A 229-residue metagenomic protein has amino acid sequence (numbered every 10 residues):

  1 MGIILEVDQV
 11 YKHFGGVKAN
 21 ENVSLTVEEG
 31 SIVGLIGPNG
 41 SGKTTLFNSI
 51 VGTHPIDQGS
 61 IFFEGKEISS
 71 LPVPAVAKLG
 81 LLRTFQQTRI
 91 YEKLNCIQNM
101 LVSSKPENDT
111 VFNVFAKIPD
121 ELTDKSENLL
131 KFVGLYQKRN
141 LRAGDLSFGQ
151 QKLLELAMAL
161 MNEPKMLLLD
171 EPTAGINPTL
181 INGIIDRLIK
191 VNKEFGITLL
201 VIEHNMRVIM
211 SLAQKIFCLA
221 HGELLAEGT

Functional and structural regions predicted by a protein language model:
I36-P38: The feature captures the beta-strand-to-loop junction immediately N-terminal to the Walker
V51: Helix-to-loop junction immediately C-terminal to a conserved catalytic motif
G59-K66, L79: Conserved ABC transporter NBD signature motif
E163: Conserved catalytic motifs of ABC-family nucleotide-binding domains
L167-E171: Catalytic Walker B motif of ABC-type/P-loop ATPase nucleotide-binding domains
N182-E194: Helical segment within the ABC ATPase nucleotide-binding domain
